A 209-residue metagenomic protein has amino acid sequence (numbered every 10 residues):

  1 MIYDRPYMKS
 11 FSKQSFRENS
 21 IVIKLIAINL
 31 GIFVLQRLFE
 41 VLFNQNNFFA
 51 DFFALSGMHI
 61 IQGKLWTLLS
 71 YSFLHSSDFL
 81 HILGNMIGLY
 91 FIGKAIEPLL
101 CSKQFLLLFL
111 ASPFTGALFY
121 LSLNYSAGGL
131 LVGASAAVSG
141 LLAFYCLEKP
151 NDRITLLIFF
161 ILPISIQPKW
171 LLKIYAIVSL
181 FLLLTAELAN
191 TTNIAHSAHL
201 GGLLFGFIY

Functional and structural regions predicted by a protein language model:
M1-Y209: A detector for small-residue-rich transmembrane helices and their helix-helix packing motifs
